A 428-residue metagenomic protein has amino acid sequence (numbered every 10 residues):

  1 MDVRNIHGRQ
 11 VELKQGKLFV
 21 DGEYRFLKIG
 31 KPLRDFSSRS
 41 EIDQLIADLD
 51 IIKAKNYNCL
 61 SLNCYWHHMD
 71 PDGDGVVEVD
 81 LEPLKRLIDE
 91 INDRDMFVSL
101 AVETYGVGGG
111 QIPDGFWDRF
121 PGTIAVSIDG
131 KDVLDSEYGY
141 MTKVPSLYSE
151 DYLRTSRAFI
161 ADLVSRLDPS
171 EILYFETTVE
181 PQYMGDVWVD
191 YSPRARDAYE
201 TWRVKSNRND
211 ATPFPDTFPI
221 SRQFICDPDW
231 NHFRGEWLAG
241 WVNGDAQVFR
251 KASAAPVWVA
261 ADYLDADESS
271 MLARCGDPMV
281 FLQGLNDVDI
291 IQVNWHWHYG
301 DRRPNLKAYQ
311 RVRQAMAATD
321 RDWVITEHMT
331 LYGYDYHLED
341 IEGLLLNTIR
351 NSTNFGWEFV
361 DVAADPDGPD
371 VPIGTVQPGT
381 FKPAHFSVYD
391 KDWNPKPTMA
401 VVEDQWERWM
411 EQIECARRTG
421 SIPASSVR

Functional and structural regions predicted by a protein language model:
M1-Y57, V402: N-terminal carbohydrate-binding accessory modules
G22, I52, I91, L163 (+3 more regions): Conserved, mostly hydrophobic/aromatic
L27-S40, Y65-L81, E137-R157, Q223-A239 (+3 more regions): The substrate-binding groove and active-site-proximal loops of carbohydrate-active enzymes, especially glycoside
K28-K31, L60-L62, V98-V102, L173-T177 (+4 more regions): Hydrophobic faces of well-ordered beta-strands that scaffold small-molecule active sites in alpha/beta enzyme cores
S37-I52, S156-D162, S269-G284, H337-T348: Short, acidic/polar
Q44-S127, G235-A254: Aromatic-lined substrate-binding rim segments of carbohydrate-active enzymes
E103, Q292-R302, T319-P423: Substrate-binding cleft of secreted/luminal carbohydrate-active enzymes
T123-L282: Polysaccharide-binding and catalytic clefts of secreted carbohydrate-active enzymes
